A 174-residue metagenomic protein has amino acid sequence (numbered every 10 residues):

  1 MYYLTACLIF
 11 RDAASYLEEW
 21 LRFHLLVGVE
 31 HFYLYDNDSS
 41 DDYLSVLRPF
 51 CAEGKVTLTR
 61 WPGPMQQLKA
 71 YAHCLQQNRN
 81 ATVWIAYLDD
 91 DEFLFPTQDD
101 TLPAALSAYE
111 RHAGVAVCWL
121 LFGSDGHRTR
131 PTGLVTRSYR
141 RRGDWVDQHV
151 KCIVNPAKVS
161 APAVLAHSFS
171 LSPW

Functional and structural regions predicted by a protein language model:
M1-R22: N-proximal low-complexity "stem/linker" segments adjacent to membrane-targeting elements
S15, G63-K69: A short, glycine-/small-residue-rich helix N-cap motif at loop->alpha-helix starts within glycosyltransferase
R22-H31: Short, acidic, metal-binding catalytic loop of nucleotide-sugar glycosyltransferases
D36-A52, G63: A conserved acidic beta->alpha catalytic loop
C51-M65, W145-K151: Conserved donor nucleotide-binding strand/loop of the catalytic core
K69-Y71, P96-W174: Catalytic-site signature of metal-activated, phosphate-bearing donor transferases, centered on the GT-A/GT-A-like
A72-W84: Active-site nucleotide-sugar/metal-binding loop of Leloir-type enzymes
T82-F95: Short beta-strand-to-loop acidic/aromatic patch adjacent to the donor-nucleotide binding site
